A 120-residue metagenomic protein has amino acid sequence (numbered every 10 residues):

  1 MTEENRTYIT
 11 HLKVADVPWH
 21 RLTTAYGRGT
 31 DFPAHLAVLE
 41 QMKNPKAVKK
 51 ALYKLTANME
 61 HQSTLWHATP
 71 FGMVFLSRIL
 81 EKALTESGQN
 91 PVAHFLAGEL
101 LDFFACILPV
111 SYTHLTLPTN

Functional and structural regions predicted by a protein language model:
M1-K46: N-terminal "cap/leader" segments of large eukaryotic alpha-helical scaffolds
L36-Q41, V74-E81, T85: HEAT/HEAT-like alpha-solenoid repeats
V48-T56: HEAT-repeat alpha-solenoid elements in large eukaryotic scaffold proteins
A57-H61, R78, K82, D102-V110: Positions within ordered alpha-helical repeat solenoids
H67-V74: Short sequence/structural elements of tandem HEAT/ARM alpha-solenoid repeats
E86-L108: Short secondary-structure subsegments characteristic of cysteine-rich extracellular domains
T113-T119: Conserved small/polar residues in nucleotide/adenosyl-binding loops
